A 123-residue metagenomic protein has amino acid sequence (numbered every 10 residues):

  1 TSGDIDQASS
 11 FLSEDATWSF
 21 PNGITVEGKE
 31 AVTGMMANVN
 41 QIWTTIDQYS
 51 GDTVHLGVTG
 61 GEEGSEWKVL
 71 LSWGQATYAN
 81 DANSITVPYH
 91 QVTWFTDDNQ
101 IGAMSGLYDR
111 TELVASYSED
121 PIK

Functional and structural regions predicted by a protein language model:
T1-F11: Short acidic-aromatic low-complexity motifs
S9-E62, E66-K68: A solvent-exposed, acidic/Ser-Thr-rich amphipathic alpha-helical stretch
L12, N22, G74-A76, Q91 (+1 more regions): A mature extracytoplasmic/lumenal domain signature
T17, I24, N83, N99-Q100: Residue-level signal for well-ordered, solvent-exposed loop/turn and beta-edge residues enriched in charged/polar side
T17, W73-A79: Generic short beta-strand segments
W67, T93-I101: Short, solvent-exposed coil/turn segments at beta-strand boundaries
I85-Q91: Short, surface-exposed coil-to-beta transition loops
G102-K123: Low-complexity, intrinsically disordered terminal/linker segments enriched in charged and Gly/Pro repeats
